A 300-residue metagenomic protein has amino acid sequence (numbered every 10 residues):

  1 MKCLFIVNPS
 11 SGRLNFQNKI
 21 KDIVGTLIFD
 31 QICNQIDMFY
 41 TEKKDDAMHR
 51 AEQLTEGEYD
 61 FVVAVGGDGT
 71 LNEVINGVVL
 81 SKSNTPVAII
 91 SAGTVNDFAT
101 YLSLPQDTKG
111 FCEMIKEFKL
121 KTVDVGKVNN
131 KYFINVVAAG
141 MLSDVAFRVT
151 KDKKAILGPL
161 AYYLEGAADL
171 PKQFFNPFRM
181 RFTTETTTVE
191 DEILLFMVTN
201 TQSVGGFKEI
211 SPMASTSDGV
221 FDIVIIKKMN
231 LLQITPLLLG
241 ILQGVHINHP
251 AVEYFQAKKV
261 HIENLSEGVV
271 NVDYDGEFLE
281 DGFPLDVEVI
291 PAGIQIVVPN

Functional and structural regions predicted by a protein language model:
M1-V62: ATP/NTP phosphate-donor binding region
P9, V65-G67, I90-A92: Glycine-rich beta-strand-to-loop/alpha-helix junction loops that act as flexible
Q17, T184, E190, S215 (+1 more regions): ATP/nucleoside-binding phosphotransfer catalytic cores, i.e., glycine-rich phosphate-binding loops
D30, T41, L80-L194: Catalytic core of DAGKc-family lipid kinases
G69-K82: Short Gly/Thr/Asp-enriched flexible loops that form oxyanion-binding sites at enzyme active sites
A138, L142, M197-I210, F278: Glycine-rich phosphate/pyrophosphate-binding beta-alpha loops
K151-A161, P212-Q233: Gly/Ser/Thr-rich active-site loops/lids in small-molecule metabolic enzymes that frequently grip phosphoryl groups
